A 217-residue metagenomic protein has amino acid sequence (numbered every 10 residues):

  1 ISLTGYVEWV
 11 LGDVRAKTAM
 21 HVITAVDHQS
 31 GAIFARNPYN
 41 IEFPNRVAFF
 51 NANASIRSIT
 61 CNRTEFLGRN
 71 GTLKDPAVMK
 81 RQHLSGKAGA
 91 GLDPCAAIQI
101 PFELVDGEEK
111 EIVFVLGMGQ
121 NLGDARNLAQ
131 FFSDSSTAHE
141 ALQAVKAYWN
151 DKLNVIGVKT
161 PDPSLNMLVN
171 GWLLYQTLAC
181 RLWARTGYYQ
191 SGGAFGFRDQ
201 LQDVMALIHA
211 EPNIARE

Functional and structural regions predicted by a protein language model:
I1, F102-Q120: Short Pro-Gly-centered flexible turn/kink motifs
I1-V7, F114-L116, D203-L207: Glycine-rich, histidine-containing beta strand-loop boundary motifs that form or position
S2-R81, I98, G123-V155: Polysaccharide-binding surfaces and accessory modules of carbohydrate-active proteins
W9-D13, E42, G119-D124, Y189-Q190 (+2 more regions): Flexible loop/turn segments at secondary-structure boundaries
L11-R15, P38, N53, N70 (+10 more regions): Solvent-exposed, flexible loop/coil residues
K80-L84, L178: Short, positively charged
S85-G89, Q99-L104: Beta-strand-rich interaction surfaces with strong enrichment in secreted/lumenal proteins
G91-C95, E108, N150-E217: Substrate-binding groove/exosite segments of carbohydrate-active enzymes
